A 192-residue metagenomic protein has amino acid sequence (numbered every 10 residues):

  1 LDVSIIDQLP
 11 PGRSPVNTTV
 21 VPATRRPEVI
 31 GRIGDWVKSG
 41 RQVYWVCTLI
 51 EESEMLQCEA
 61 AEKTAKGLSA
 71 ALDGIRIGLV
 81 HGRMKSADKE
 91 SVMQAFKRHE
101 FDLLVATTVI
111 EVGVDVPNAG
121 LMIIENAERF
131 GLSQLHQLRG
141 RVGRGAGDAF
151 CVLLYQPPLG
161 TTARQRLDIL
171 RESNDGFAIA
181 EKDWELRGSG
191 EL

Functional and structural regions predicted by a protein language model:
L1-D168: Inter-lobe coupling/hinge segments of SF2-like helicase ATPases
T48-L49, E172-L192: C-terminal or mid-to-C-terminal helical accessory/interaction module adjacent to the motor/catalytic core
